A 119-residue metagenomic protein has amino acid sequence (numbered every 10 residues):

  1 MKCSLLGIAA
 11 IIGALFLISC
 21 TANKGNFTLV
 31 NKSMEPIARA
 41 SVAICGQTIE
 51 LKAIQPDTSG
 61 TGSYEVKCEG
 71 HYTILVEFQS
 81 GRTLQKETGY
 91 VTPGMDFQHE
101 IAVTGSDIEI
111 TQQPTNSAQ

Functional and structural regions predicted by a protein language model:
M1-I8: Bacterial N-terminal signal peptides that target proteins for export
F16-S19: C-terminal motif of bacterial Sec signal peptides marking the signal peptidase cleavage site
T21-N23: Bacterial signal peptide processing site
F27-M34: Asparagine-centered strand-capping/turn motif at beta-strand->loop junctions
P36-R39: Short acidic/proline- and small/hydrophobic-mixed sequence motifs that coincide with surface turns and coil-to-beta
G46-C68: Intrinsically disordered, low-complexity Pro/Gly/Ser/Thr-rich segments with frequent PxxP/GP/PP motifs and embedded
E69-S80: A short, solvent-exposed beta-strand micro-motif common in secreted/extracellular proteins
Q85-Q119: Extracellular beta-sheet/turn segments enriched in Thr/Pro/Gly and aliphatic residues
